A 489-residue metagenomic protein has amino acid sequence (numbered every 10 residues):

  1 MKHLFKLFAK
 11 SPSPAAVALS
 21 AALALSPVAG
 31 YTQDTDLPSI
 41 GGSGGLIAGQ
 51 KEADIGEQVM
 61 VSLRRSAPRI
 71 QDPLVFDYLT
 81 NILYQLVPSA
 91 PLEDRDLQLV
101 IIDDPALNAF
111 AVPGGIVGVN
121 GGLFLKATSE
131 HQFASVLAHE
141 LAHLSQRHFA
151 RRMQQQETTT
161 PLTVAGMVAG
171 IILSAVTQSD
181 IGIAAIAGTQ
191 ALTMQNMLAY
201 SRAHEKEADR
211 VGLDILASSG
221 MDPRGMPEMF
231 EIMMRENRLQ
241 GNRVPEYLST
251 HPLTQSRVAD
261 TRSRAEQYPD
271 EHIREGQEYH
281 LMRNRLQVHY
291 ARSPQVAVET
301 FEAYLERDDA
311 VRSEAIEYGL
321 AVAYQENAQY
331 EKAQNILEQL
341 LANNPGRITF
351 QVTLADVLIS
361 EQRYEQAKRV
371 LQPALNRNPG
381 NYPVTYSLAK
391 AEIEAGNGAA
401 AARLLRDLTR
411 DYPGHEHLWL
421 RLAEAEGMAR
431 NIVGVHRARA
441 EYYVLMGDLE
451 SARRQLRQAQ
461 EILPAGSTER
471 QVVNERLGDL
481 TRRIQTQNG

Functional and structural regions predicted by a protein language model:
K2-F110, M194, E236-N242, F301 (+9 more regions): Hydrophobic or amphipathic, alpha-helical segments that drive membrane association/targeting
G42-G45, E57, R69-Q71, D77 (+5 more regions): Extracytoplasmic and endomembrane cell-envelope/extracellular-matrix remodeling and assembly machinery
A48, G121-S135, L198-A203: Short pre-active-site segment immediately N-terminal to the catalytic Zn-binding motif
V59, L137-Q146, V211: Active-site His/Glu-centered metal-binding helix of metallohydrolases
D104-E130, L141, Q146-R147: Active-site scaffold of zinc-dependent metalloenzymes
H131, L141-T158, V176: Catalytic Zn2+-binding segment of zinc metalloproteases
P161-T177, A184-N196: Membrane-active amphipathic alpha-helices enriched in small hydrophobic residues
